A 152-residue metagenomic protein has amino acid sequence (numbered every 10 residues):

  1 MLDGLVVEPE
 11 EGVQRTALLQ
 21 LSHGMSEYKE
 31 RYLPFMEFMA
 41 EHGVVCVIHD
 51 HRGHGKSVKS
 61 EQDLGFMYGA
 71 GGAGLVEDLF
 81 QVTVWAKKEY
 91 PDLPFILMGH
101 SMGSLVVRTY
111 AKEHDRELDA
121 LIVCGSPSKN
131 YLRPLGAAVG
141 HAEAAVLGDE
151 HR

Functional and structural regions predicted by a protein language model:
M1-P9: A short loop-to-beta-strand scaffold at the N-terminal edge of the catalytic core in hydrolase folds
T16, L21-E27: Active-site glycine-rich loops that stabilize anionic/oxyanionic intermediates across multiple enzyme folds
S22-G24, D50, H100: The conserved beta1-alpha1 loop
M36-Q62: Conserved alpha/beta-hydrolase
M67-K87: Alpha/beta-hydrolase active-site loop
Y90-S101: Alpha/beta-hydrolase fold nucleophile elbow
G99-T109: Glycine-rich nucleophile elbow surrounding the catalytic serine of serine-hydrolase chemistry
V107-R152: Alpha/beta-hydrolase-fold enzymes
